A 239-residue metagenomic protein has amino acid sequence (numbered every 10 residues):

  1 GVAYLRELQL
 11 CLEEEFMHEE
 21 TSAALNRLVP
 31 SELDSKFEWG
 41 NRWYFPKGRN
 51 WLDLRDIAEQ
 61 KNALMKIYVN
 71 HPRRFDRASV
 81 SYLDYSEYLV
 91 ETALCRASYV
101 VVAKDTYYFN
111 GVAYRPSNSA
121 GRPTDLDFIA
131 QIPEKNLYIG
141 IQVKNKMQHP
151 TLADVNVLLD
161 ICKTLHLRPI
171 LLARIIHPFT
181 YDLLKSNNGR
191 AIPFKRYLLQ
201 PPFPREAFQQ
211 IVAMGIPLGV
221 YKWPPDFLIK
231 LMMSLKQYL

Functional and structural regions predicted by a protein language model:
G1-F75, L239: Nuclease-adjacent, charged terminal/linker segments that flank catalytic cores
G1-Q9, F16-E20, H177, Y181-L239: Non-catalytic C-terminal interaction segments of nucleic acid-processing enzymes
N62-R122: Acidic-basic catalytic patches of nuclease active cores, encompassing PD-(D/E)XK and other metal-cofactor nuclease
C95, K163, K185: Anion (oxyanion) recognition and catalysis
G121-G140: Active-site beta-strand-loop-beta-strand hairpin of nuclease catalytic cores that positions key catalytic residues
G140-A153, K163-H166: Short beta-strand-loop-alpha-helix junction that forms the active-site gateway of nucleic-acid-processing nucleases
A153-I161, D182-L183: A short acidic, amphipathic alpha-helical/loop segment
R168-L172: Short catalytic-loop micro-motif centered on adjacent basic/acidic residues
